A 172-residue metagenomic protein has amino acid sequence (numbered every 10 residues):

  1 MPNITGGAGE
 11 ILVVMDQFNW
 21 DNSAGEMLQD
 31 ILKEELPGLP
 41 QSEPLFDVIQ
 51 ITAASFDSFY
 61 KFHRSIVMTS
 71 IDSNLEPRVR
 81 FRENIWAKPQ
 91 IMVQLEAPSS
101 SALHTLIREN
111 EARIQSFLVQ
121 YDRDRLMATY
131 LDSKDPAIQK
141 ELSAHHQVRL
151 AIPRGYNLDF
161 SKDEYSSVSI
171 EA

Functional and structural regions predicted by a protein language model:
M1-A172: N-terminal targeting sequences that direct proteins away from the cytosol to non-cytosolic compartments
